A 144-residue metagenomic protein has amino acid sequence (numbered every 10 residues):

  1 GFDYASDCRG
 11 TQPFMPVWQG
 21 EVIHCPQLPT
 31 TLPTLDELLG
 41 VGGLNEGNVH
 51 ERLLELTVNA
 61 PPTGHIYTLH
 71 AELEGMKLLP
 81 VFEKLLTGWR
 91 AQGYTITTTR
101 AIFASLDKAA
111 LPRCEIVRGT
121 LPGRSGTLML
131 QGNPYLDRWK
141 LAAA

Functional and structural regions predicted by a protein language model:
G1-W18, Q27-L39, G93-L106: His/Asp/Glu-enriched short active-site or ligand-binding loop at hydrolase and phosphoryl-transfer sites
D3, C25-Q27, G64-T68: Structural preference for beta-strand elements that scaffold enzyme active sites
P16-P61, P80: Alpha-helical scaffold elements lining the catalytic groove of polysaccharide deacetylases
N59-A144: C-terminal domain-boundary segment and adjacent tail
